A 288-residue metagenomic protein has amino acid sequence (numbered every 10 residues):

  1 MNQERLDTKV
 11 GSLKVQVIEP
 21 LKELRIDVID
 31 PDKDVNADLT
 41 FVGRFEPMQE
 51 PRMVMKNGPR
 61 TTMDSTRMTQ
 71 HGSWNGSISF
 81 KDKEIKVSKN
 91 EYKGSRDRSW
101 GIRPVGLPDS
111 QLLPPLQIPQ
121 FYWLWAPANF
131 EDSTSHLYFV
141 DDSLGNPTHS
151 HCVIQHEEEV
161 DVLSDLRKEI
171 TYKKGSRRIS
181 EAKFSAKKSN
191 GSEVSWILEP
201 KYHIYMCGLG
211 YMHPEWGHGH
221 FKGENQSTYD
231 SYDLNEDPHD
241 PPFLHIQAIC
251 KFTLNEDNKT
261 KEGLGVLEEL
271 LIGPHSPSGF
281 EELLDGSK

Functional and structural regions predicted by a protein language model:
M1-K288: Structured soluble/peripheral alpha/beta segments that form catalytic or ligand/cofactor-binding pockets
